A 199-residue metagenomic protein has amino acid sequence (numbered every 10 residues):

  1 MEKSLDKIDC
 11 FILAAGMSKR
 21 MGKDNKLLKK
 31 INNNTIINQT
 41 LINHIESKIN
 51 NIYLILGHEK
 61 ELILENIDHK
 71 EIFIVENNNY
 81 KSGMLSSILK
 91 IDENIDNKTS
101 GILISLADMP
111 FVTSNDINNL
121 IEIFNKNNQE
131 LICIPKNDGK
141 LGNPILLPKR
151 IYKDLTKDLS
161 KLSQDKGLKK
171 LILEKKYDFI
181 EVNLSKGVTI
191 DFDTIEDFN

Functional and structural regions predicted by a protein language model:
M1-K23: N-terminal nucleotide-binding beta1-loop-alpha1 segment
E2, I37-G101, L159: Conserved N-terminal catalytic core of the sugar/cofactor nucleotidyltransferase
E2-D6, K157, K161-N199: Conserved alpha/beta core of the MobA/IspD/sugar-nucleotide pyrophosphorylase nucleotidyltransferase superfamily
I12, I37, I52, I91 (+3 more regions): Residue-level signal for inorganic ion chemistry
A14, L56, L106: Short beta-strand/turn micro-motifs composed of small residues that flank or help shape donor/cofactor-binding pockets
S18, L62, P110-F111: A short, conserved beta-strand element in the Rossmann-like catalytic core that flanks the donor/metal-binding loop
L27-L41: Short catalytic helix/loop segments, enriched in acidic residues and glycine and frequently bearing histidine
K81-K153: Conserved beta-loop-beta/alpha segment of the NTase-like Rossmann-fold superfamily that binds/positions NTPs
